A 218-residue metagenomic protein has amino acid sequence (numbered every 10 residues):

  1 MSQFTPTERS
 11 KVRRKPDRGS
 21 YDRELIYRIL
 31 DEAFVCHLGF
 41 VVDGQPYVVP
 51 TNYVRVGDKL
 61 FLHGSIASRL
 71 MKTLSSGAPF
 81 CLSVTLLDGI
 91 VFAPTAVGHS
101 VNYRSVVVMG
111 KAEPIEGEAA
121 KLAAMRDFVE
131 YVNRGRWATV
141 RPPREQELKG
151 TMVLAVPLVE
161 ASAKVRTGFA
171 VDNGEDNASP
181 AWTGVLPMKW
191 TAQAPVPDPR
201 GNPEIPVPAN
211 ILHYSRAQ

Functional and structural regions predicted by a protein language model:
M1-S10, E116, A120-Q218: C-terminal edge-of-domain segments
F4-F61, K72: An N-terminal domain-cap segment
F34, V49, V56-D58, S76-F80 (+3 more regions): A generic structural signal for short beta-strands and their flanking turns/coil linkers
H37-G39, S83, A155-P157: A structural signal for short, well-ordered beta-strand segments and their strand-loop junctions that often border
Y53, G110-A112, L154, L158: A structural signal for short, well-ordered beta-strand segments
K59-F61, C81, K164: General beta-strand recognition
L60-G64, L154-A155: A generic structural motif
I66-D127: Short, structured beta-strand-loop surface elements
